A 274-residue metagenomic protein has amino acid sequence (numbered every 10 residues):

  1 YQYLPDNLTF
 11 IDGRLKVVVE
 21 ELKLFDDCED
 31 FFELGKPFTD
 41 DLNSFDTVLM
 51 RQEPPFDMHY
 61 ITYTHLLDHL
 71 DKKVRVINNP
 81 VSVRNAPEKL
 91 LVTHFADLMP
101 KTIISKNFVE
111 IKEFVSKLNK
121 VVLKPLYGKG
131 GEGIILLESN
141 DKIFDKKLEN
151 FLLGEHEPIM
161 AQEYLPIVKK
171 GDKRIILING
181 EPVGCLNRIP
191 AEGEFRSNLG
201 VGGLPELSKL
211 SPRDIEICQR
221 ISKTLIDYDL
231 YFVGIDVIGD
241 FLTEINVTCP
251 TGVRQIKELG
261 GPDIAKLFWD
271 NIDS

Functional and structural regions predicted by a protein language model:
Y1-N7, P55-G133: A conserved helix-loop-beta module that forms one wall/lid of the active-site cleft in ATP-utilizing catalytic domains
Y1-R75: ATP-binding N-terminal substructure of ATP-dependent carboxylate-amine bond-forming enzymes
N7, R174, G234-D236: Short, surface-exposed charged micro-motifs
R51, S105, T248: Conserved residues at the C-terminal ends of beta-strands
P80-R84, R188-A191, I238-F241: Short glycine-enriched loops at secondary-structure junctions
F108-V109, S116-K120, Y127-I217, I221: Phosphate-binding site of ATP-dependent enzymes
K209-S274: ATP-dependent carboxylate activation and anion-phosphoryl transfer catalytic cores that bind Mg-ATP to form
